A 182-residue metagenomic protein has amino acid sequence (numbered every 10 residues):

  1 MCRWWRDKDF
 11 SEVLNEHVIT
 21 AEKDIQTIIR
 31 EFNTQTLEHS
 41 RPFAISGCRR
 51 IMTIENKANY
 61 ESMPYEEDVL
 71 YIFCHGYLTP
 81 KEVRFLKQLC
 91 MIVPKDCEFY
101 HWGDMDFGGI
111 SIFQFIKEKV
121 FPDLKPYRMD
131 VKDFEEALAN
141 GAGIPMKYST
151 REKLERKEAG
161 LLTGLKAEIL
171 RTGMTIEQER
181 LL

Functional and structural regions predicted by a protein language model:
M1-F73, L78-M91, G108, K132-L182: Nucleic-acid enzyme cleavage-core boundary/entry regions
I51, L70, E98-Y100, K125: A structural signal for isolated positions on well-ordered beta-strands in alpha/beta enzyme cores
C74, W102, Y127-M129: Generic beta-sheet signal
F85, I112-I116: Alpha-helical scaffold elements adjacent to nucleotide-binding pockets in ATP/GTP-utilizing enzyme cores
M91-P94, V120: Short, conserved loop/helix-junction motifs that constitute active-site signature segments in enzyme catalytic cores
D96-D106: Acidic beta-strand-to-loop metal/phosphate-binding motif
V120-R128, D133-F134: C-terminal, active-site-flanking charged/polar segments
